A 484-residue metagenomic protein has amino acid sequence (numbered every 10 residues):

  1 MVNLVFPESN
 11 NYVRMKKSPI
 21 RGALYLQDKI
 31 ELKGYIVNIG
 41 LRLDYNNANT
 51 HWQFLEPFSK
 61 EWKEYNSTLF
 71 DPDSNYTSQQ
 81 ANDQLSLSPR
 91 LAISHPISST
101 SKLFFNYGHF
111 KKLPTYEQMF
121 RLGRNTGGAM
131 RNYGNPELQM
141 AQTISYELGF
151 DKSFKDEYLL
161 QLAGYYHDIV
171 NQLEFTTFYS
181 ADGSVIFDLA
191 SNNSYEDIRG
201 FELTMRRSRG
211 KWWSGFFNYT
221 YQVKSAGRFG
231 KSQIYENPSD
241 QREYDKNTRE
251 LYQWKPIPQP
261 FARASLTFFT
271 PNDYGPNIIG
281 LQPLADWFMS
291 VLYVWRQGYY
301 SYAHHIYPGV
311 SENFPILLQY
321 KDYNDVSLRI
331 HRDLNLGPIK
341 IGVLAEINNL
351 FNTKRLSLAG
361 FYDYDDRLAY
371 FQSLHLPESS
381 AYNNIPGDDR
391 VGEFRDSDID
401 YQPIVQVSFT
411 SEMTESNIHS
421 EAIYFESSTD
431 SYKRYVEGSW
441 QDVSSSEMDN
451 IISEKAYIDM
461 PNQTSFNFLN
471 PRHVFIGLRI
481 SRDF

Functional and structural regions predicted by a protein language model:
M1-T100, R124: Signature of Gram-negative outer-membrane beta-barrel scaffolds
S18-G22, D83-L87, Q142-Y146, D197-R199 (+4 more regions): Residues that define the transmembrane beta-barrel architecture of outer-membrane proteins
D28-L32, L43, L85, I93-P96 (+6 more regions): Residue-level signature of outer-membrane beta-barrel architecture
K33, S98-T100, E157, K211-W213 (+3 more regions): Short loop/turn motifs that connect adjacent beta-strands in outer-membrane beta-barrel proteins
I39-Y45, F105-H109, Q118, L160-Y166 (+4 more regions): Transmembrane beta-barrel strands of outer-membrane/channel proteins
P96, K102-G108, K112-P114, Q118 (+3 more regions): Membrane-embedded beta-barrel scaffold of Gram-negative outer-membrane proteins
Y165-D168, L173, V185-A303: Gram-negative outer-membrane beta-barrel transporters
Q282-G309, D333-F484: C-terminal beta-signal and adjacent terminal beta-strands/loops of Gram-negative outer-membrane beta-barrel proteins
